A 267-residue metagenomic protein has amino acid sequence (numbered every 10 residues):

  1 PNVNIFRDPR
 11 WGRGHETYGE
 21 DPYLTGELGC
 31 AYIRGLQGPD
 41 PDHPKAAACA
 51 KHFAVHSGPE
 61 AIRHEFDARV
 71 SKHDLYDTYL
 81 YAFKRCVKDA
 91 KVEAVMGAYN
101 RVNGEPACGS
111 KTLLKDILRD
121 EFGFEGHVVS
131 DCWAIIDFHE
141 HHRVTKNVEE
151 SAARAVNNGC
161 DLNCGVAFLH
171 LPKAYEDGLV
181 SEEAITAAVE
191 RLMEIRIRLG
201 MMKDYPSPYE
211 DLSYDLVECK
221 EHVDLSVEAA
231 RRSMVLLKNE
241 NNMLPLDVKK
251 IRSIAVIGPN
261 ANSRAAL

Functional and structural regions predicted by a protein language model:
P1-L267: Glycoside hydrolase catalytic-domain context in secreted enzymes
